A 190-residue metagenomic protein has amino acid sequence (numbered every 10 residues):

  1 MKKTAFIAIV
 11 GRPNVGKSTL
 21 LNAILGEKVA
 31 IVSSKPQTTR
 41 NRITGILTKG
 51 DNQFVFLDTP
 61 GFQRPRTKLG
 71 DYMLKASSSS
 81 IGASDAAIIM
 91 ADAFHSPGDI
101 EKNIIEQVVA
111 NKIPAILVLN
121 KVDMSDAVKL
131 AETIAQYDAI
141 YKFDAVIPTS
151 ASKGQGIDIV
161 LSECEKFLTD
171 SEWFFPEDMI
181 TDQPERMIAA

Functional and structural regions predicted by a protein language model:
M1-A86, A91: Conserved G1/Walker A P-loop phosphate-binding module
P36-T38, P60-Q63, A93-P97, V122-S125 (+1 more regions): Conserved nucleotide-binding/hydrolysis micro-motifs of P-loop NTPases
T38-T39, G61, H95, K102-I105 (+1 more regions): Residue-level signal for alpha-helical context at structural boundaries
T48-D51, K75-V146: Conserved C-terminal guanine-recognition region of P-loop GTPase G domains, centered on the G4
I113-P114, D123-P184: Canonical P-loop GTPase G-domain recognition
R186-A190: Conserved catalytic-core segments of large NTP-driven translation/proteostasis enzymes
